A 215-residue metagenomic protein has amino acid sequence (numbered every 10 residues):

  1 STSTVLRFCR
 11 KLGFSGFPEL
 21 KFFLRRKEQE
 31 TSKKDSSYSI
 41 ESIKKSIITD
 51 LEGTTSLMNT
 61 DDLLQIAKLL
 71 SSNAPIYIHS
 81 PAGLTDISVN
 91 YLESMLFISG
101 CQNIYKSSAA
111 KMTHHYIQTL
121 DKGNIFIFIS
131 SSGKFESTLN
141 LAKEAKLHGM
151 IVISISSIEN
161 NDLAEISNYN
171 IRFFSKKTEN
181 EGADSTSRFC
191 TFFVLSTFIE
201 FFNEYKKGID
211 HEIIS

Functional and structural regions predicted by a protein language model:
T2-L64: HTH-adjacent hinge/linker in prokaryotic transcriptional regulators
E30-K33, H115, S215: Short, mixed-charge aromatic SLiMs
E41-S42, A67-K68, Y116-Q118: Short, flexible segments with low predicted structural confidence
D61-A74: Glycine-rich phosphate/diphosphate-binding loops that line cofactor/substrate pockets in enzymes
S71-F193, T197-K207: Glycine-rich phosphate-binding loops that contact phosphosugars or nucleotide phosphates
Y205-S215: Internal, active-site/partner-interface "lid" segment
